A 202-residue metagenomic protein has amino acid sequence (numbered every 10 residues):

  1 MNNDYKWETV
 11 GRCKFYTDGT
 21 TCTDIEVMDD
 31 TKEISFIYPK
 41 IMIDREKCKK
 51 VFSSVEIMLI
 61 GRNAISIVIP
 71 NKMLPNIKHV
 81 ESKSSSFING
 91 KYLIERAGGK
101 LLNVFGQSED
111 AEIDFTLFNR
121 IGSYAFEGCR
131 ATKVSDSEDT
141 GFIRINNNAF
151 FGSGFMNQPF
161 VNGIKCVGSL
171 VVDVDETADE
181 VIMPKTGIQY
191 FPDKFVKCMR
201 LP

Functional and structural regions predicted by a protein language model:
M1-S123, E127-N147, F151-G168, V172-P202: Structural signature of tandem-repeat unit edges
